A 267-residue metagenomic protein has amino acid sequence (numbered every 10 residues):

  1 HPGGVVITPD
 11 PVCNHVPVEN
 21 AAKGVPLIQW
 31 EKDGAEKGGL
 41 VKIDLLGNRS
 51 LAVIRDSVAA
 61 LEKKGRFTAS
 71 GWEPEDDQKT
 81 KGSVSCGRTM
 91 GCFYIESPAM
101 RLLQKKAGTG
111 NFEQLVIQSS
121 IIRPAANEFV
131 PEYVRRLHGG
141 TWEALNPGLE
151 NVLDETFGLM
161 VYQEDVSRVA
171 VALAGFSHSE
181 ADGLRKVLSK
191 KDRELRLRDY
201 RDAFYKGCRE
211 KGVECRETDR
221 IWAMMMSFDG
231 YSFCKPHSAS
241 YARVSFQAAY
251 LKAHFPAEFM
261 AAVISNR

Functional and structural regions predicted by a protein language model:
P2-R267: Noncatalytic, beta-rich nucleic-acid-contacting surfaces in large DNA/RNA-processing enzymes
